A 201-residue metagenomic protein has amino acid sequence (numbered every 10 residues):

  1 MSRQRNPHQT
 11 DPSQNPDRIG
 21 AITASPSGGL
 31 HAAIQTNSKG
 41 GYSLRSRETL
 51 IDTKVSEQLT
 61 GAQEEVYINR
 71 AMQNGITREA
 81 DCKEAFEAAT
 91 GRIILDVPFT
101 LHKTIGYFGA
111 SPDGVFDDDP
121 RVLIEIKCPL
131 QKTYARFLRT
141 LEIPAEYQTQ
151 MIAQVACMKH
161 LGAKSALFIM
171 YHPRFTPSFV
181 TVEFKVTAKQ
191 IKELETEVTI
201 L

Functional and structural regions predicted by a protein language model:
M1-A80, L141: Charged, glycine-rich intrinsically disordered N-terminal tails and low-complexity linkers that flank
P12, R45, T49, A62 (+4 more regions): Homeobox/homeodomain signature
A33, K54, Q58, A85 (+3 more regions): Residues that form generic nucleotide/phosphate-binding pockets
D52, K83, M151: Generic structural marker for isolated residues within well-ordered, non-membrane alpha-helices of soluble domains
M72-I94: Acidic-basic catalytic patches of nuclease active cores, encompassing PD-(D/E)XK and other metal-cofactor nuclease
A88-P112, F116-I200: Nucleic-acid nuclease catalytic cores
